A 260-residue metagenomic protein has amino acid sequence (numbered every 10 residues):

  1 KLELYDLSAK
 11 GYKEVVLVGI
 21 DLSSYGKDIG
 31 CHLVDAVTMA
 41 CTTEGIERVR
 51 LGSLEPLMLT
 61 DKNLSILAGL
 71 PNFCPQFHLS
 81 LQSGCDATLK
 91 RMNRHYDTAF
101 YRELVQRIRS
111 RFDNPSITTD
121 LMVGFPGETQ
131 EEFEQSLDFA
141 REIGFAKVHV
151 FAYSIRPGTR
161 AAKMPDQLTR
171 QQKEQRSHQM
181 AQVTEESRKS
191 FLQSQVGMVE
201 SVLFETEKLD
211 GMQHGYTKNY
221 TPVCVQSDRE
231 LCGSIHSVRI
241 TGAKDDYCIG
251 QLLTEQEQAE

Functional and structural regions predicted by a protein language model:
K1-S24, K62, F77, A99-S110 (+4 more regions): Proteins enriched for Cys/Gly/acidic motifs involved in redox and nucleic-acid/cofactor modification
A9-Q130: Conserved SAM/AdoMet-binding glycine-rich loop
L17, L51, L79, D120 (+5 more regions): Conserved, mostly hydrophobic/aromatic
G26-C41, G45, M92, I155-E186: Radical SAM enzyme [4Fe-4S]-AdoMet core and its adjacent flexible, acidic and glycine-rich loops/tails across
L54, R91, V148, V225-Q226: Thr-Gly-centered strand-to-loop micro-motif
E128, E142-F145: Contiguous mid-protein beta-loop-alpha structural module that forms a pocket-lining wall or clamp of enzyme active
K163-E260: Terminal RNA-binding accessory module
